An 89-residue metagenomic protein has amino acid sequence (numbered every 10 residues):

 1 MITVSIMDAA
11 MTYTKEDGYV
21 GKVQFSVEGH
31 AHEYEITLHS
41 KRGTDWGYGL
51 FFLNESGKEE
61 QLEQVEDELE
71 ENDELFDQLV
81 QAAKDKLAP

Functional and structural regions predicted by a protein language model:
M1-V27: Negatively charged, low-complexity tracts enriched in Asp/Glu with abundant Ser/Thr
A10, V27-A31, S40-R42: Beta-strand elements of well-folded, non-transmembrane domains
Y19-K22, H32-I36: Short, surface-exposed coil-to-beta transition loops
T37-P89: Acidic, low-complexity intrinsically disordered segments
